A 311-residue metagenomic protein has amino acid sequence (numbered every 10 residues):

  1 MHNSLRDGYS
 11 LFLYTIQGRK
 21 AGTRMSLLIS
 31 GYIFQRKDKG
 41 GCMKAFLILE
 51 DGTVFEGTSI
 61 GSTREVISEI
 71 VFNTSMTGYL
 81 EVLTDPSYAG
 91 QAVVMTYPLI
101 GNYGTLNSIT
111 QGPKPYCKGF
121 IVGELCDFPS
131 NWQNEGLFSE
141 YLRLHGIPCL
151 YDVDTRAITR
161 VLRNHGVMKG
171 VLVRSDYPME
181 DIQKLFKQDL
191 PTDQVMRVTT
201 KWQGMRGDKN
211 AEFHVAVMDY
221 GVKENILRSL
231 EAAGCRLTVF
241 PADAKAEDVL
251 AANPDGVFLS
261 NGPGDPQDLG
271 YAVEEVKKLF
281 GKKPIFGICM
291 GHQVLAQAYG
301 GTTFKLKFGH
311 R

Functional and structural regions predicted by a protein language model:
M1-S4, G22: Targeting/processing segments of secretory and organellar proteins
L5, S10-L13, Q35: Short hydrophobic targeting helices and cationic amphipathic motifs that mediate membrane/organellar targeting
T15, A21-T23: Ala/Thr-enriched low-complexity intrinsically disordered regions
R24, L28-C42: Short, Lys/Arg-enriched N-terminal segments with co-localized hydrophobic residues within the first ~10-30 amino acids
C42-H214, M218-D243, E247, A252 (+1 more regions): RNA-binding accessory domains that recognize and position tRNA/RNA substrates
G256, N261-R311: Cysteine-nucleophile active-site neighborhood
